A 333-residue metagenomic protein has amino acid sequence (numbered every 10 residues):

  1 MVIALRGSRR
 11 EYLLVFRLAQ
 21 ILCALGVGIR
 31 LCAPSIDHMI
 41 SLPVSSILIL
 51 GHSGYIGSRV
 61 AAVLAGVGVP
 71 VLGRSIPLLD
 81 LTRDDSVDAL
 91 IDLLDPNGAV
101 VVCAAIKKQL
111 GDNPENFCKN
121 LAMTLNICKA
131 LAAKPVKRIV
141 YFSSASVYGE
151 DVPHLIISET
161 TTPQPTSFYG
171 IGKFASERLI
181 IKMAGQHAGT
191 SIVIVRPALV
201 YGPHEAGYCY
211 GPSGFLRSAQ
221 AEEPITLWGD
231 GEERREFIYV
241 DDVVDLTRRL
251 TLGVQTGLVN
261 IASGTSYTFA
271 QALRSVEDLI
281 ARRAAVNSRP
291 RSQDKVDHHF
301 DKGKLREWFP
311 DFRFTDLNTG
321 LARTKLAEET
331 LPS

Functional and structural regions predicted by a protein language model:
L48-V63: N-terminal Rossmann NAD(P)H-binding glycine-rich loop of SDR-like oxidoreductase domains
L72-V87: Adenosine-cofactor binding site in Rossmann-like domains, unifying the SAM/SAH pocket of S-adenosylmethionine-dependent
D85-K119: NAD(P)H-binding glycine-rich loop region in Rossmannoid oxidoreductase-like domains and their noncatalytic homologs
I106-K108, A145-G149, P163, A198-Y201: Active-site segment of SDR-like NAD(P)-dependent oxidoreductases
N126-F168: Conserved Rossmann-fold NAD(P)-dependent oxidoreductase catalytic core, especially the SDR/UDP-sugar
G172: Active-site helix of classical SDR
R178-R234, V240: NAD(P)-dependent short-chain dehydrogenase/reductase
E223, W228-S333: C-terminal substrate-binding subdomain of Rossmann-fold SDR/epimerase-dehydratase oxidoreductases
